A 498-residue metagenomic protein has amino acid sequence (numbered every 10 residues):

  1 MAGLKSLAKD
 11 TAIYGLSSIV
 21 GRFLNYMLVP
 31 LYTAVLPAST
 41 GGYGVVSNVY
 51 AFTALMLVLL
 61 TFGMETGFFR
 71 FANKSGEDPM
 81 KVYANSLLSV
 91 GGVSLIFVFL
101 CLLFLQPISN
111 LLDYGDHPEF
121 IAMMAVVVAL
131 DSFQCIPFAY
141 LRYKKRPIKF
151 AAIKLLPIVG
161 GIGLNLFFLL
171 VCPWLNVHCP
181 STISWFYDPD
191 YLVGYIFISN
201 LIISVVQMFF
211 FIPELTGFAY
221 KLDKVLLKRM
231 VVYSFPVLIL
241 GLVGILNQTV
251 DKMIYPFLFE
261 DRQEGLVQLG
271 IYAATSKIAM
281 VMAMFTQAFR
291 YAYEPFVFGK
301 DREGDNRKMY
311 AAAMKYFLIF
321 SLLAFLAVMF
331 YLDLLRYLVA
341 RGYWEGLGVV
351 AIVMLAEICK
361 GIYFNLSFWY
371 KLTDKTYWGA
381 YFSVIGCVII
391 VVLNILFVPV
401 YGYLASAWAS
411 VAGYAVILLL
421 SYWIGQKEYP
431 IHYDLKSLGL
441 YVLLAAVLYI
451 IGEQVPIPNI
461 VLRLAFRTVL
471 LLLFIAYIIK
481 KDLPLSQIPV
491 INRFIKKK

Functional and structural regions predicted by a protein language model:
M1-L7, N176-Y195, M208-Q248, A292 (+3 more regions): Interhelical loop/hinge segments that connect adjacent transmembrane helices in multipass membrane
M1-Y26, M80-A84, K224-L240, G346 (+1 more regions): N-terminal membrane topogenesis motif
A2-E65, S94-F104, V127, G161-I162 (+1 more regions): Signature of the first transmembrane helix
D10-N25, Y195-F211, L215, K224-F298 (+2 more regions): Transmembrane helical elements of multi-pass membrane transporters/channels
V29-A54, P118-E119, P189-V193, R229-Y233 (+3 more regions): Interfacial/gating helices of multi-pass transporter permease domains
N73-S89, I271-S383: Specific pore-lining/lateral-gate transmembrane helices of multi-pass inner-membrane transport and insertion machines
A122, A151-T216, L240, V384-I389 (+2 more regions): Hydrophobic alpha-helical transmembrane segments
E453-K498: Membrane-proximal transmembrane or re-entrant/amphipathic helices at the cytosolic face
